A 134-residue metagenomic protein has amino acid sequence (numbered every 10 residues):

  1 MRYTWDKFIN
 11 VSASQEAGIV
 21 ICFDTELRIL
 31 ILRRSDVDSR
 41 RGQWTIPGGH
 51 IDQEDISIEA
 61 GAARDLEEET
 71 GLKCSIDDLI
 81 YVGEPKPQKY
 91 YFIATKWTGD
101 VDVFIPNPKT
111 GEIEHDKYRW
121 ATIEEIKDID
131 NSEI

Functional and structural regions predicted by a protein language model:
M1-I19: Acidic, metal-coordinating catalytic segment for phosphate/diphosphate chemistry, firing primarily on the Nudix
D38-G42: A conserved beta-turn-beta hairpin within the catalytic core of GNAT-like acetyltransferases that forms part
Q43-G49: Conserved acetyl-CoA binding element of GNAT-fold acetyltransferases
H50-I134: Unchanged
